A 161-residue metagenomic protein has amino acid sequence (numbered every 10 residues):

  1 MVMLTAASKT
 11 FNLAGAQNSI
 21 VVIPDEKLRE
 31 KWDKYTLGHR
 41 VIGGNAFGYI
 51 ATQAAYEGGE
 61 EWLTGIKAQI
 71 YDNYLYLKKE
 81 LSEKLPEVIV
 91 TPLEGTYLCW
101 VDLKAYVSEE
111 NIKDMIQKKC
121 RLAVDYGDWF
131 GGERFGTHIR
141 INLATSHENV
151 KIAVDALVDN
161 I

Functional and structural regions predicted by a protein language model:
M1, V88, L122: Short, conserved active-site loop motifs that form the nucleotide-linked donor/cofactor pocket
V2-Y71, K79: Conserved core segment of the aminotransferase class I/II
A7-S8, E87-V88, G127-F130: Short, solvent-exposed loop/turn elements at beta->coil junctions and helix N-caps that rim active or binding pockets
N12-L13, T91-L93, G132-F135: Short, flexible turn/loop "capping" segments at secondary-structure junctions
P24, E57, D102-K104, A144-S146: Residue-level recognition of strand-loop junctions within catalytic nucleotide-signaling folds
Q53, A68-K78, I89-D102: Conserved glycine-rich beta-strand-loop-beta hairpin in the small C-terminal domain of fold type I
Y106, M115-A123, F130-I161: PLP-dependent enzyme catalytic core of the Aspartate aminotransferase-like
